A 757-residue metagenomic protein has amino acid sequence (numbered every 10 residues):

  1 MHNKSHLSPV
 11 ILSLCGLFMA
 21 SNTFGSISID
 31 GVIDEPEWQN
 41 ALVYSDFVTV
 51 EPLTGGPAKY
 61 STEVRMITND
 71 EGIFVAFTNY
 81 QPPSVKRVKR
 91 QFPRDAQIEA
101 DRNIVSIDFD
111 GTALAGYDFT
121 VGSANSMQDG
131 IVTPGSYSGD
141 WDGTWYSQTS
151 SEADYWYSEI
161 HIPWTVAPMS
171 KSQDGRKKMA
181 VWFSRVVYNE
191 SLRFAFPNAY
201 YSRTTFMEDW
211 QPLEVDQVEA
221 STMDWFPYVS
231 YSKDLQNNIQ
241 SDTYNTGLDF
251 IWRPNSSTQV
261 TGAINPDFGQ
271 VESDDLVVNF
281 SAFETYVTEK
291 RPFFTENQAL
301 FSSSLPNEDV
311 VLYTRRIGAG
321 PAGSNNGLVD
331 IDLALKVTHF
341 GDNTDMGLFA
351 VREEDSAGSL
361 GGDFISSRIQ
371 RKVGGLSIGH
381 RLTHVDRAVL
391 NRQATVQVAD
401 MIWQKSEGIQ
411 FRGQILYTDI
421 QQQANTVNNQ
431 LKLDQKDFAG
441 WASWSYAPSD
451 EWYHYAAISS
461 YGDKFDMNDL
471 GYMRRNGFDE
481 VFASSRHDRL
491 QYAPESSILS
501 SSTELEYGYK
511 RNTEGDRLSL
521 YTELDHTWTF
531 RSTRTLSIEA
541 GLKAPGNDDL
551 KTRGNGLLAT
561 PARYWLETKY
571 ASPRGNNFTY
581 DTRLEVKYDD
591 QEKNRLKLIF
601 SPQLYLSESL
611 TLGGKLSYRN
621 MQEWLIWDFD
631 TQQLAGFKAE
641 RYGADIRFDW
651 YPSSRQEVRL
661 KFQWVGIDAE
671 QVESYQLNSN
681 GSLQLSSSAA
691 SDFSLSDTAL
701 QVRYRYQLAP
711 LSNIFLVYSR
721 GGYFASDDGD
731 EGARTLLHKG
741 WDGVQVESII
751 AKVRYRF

Functional and structural regions predicted by a protein language model:
H2-I11: Bacterial N-terminal signal peptides that target proteins for export
I11-M19: Bacterial N-terminal signal peptides
N22-I365, Q370-R371: Structural preference for beta-rich elements and adjacent junctions enriched in aromatics
F74, Y157, M169, D224 (+16 more regions): Membrane-spanning beta-strand positions in outer-membrane beta-barrel proteins
A167-K177, V215-T222, R253, S257 (+8 more regions): Short loop/turn motifs that connect adjacent beta-strands in outer-membrane beta-barrel proteins
N198-A220, E353-Q404, R534-L584, R595-K597 (+1 more regions): Outer-membrane beta-barrel transmembrane domain signature of Gram-negative proteins, especially the mid-to-C-terminal
Q259, N265, S273-D274, T288-K290 (+4 more regions): Extended, well-ordered alpha-helical scaffold/bundle regions in very large, multi-domain proteins
D330, L416-F757: Exposed, low-structure sequence patches enriched in small/polar residues
